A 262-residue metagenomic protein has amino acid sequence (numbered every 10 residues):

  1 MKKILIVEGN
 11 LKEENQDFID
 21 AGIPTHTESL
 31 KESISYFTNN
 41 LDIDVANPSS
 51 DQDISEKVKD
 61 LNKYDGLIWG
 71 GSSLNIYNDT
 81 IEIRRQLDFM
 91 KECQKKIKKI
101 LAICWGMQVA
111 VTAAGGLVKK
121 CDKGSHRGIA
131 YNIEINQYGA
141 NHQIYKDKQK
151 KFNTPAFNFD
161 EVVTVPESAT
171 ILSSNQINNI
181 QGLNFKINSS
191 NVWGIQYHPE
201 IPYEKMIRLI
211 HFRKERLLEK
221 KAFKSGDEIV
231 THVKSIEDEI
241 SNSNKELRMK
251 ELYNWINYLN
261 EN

Functional and structural regions predicted by a protein language model:
M1-D88, E92-K96, K220, K224-N262: N-terminal beta1-alpha1 cap of cysteine-dependent amidohydrolase-like domains
G9-L11, G116-N188, V192-E204: Pocket-forming structural segment of enzyme catalytic cores
Q16-D17, S55, N78-D79, V111-A113 (+3 more regions): Short glycine-/acidic-enriched loop or helix-start segments at secondary-structure transitions that form or flank
I19-G22, I81-R84, A114-V118, A169-T170 (+1 more regions): Short, glycine/charged-enriched secondary-structure capping and boundary segments
Y64, I68-W69, I100, C104 (+1 more regions): Short glycine/serine/threonine-biased micro-segments
S72-Y138: Cysteine-nucleophile active-site neighborhood
T170-N262: C-terminal and late-domain segments of enzyme folds
